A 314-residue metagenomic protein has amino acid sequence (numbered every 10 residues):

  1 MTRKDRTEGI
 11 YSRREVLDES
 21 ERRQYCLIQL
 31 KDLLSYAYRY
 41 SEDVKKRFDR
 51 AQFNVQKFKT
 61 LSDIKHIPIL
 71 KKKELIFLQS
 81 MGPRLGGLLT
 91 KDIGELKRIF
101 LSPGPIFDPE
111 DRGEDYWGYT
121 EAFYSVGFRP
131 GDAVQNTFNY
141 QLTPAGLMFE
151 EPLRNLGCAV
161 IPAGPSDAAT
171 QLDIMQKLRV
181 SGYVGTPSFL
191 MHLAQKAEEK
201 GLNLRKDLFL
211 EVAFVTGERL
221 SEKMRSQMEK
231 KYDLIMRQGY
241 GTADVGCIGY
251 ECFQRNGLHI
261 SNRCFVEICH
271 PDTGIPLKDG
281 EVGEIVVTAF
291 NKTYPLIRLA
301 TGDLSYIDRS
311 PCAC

Functional and structural regions predicted by a protein language model:
M1-S125, R129-P130, T273: Nucleotide 5′-phosphate-binding alpha/beta core
T2-Y38, E42, L156-C314: Active-site glycine/GP-rich loop and adjacent strand/helix microenvironment that borders small-molecule binding pockets
I64, A133-L142, D167-Q171, F189-L190: Short, glycine/charge-rich beta-strand/loop segments that flank catalytic centers and engage negatively charged groups
G94, E114-G118, Q141-A145, A163-D167: Short secondary-structure boundary/capping elements
L101-E114, E150-A159, V180-P187: Acidic/glycine-enriched edge-of-secondary-structure segments
D111-E114, Y124, F128, A145-M148 (+2 more regions): Short, conserved acidic/polar surface loops in the N-terminal third of protein domains
Y124-C158: Conserved AMP-binding loop of ANL adenylate-forming enzymes
